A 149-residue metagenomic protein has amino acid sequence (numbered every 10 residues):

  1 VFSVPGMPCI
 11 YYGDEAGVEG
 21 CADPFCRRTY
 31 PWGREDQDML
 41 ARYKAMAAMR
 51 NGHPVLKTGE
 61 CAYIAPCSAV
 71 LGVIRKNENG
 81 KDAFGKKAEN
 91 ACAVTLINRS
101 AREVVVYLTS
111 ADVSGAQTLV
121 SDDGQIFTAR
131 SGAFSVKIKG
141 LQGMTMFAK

Functional and structural regions predicted by a protein language model:
V1, G13, M46, V94 (+3 more regions): Hydrophobic, well-ordered secondary-structure elements that form the walls of internal hydrophobic environments
F2, G6, C21, A47 (+3 more regions): Hydrophobic alpha-helix feature that most strongly marks membrane-spanning transmembrane helices and their immediate
F2-Q37: Aromatic/acidic polysaccharide-binding cleft in carbohydrate-active enzymes
Y12-D14, G20, R34, R75 (+3 more regions): Active-site proximal loops enriched in glycine and acidic residues that flank catalytic Cys/His/Asp and coordinate
Y30-C67, L71: Aromatic- and carboxylate-lined catalytic core of secreted/periplasmic carbohydrate-active enzymes
I64-V113: Carbohydrate-binding surface patches
S110-G124: Solvent-exposed beta-hairpin/edge-strand motifs
A129-K149: C-terminal beta-strand-rich structural cap/linker in extracellular carbohydrate-active enzymes
